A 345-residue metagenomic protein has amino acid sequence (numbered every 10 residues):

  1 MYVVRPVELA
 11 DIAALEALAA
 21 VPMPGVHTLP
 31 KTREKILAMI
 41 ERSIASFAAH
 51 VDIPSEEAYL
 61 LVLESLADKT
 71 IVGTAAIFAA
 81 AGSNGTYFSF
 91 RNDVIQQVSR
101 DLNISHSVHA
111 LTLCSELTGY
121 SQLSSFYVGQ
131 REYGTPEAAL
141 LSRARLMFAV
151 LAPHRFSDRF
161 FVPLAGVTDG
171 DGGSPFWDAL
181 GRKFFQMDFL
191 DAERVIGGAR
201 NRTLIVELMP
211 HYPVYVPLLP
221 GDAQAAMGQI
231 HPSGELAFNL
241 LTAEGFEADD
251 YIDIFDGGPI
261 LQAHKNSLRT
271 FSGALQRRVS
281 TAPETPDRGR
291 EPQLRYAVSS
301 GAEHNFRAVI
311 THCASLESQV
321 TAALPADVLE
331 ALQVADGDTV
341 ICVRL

Functional and structural regions predicted by a protein language model:
M1-Y87, L218: Short amphipathic alpha-helix that is part of the acyltransferase structural core
E64, S124-G134: A short, internal acetyl-CoA/4′-phosphopantetheine-binding micro-motif in the GNAT/acyltransferase core
A79-S125, L190-N201, I205: Conserved acyl-donor/pantetheine-binding loop and adjacent beta-alpha core of acyl/acetyltransferases and related
H106-A110, Y133-A149: Conserved acetyl-CoA-binding loop-helix of GNAT-fold acetyltransferases
L117-V128, L146-A165, P175, A225-G228: Conserved GNAT acetyl-CoA-binding A-motif
L180, F189-A225: Long, charge-rich alpha-helical interaction segments
Y215-E284: Anionic-ligand-binding alpha/beta catalytic cores of soluble enzymes and soluble regulatory domains that recognize
I310-G337: Short beta-strand-centered segments at strand-helix junctions
